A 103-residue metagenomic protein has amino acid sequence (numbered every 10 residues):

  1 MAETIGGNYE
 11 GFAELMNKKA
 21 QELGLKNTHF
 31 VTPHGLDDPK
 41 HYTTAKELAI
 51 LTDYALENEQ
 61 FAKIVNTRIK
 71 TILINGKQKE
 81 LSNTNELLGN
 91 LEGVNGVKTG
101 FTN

Functional and structural regions predicted by a protein language model:
N8-N103: Penicillin-recognizing serine hydrolase domain
